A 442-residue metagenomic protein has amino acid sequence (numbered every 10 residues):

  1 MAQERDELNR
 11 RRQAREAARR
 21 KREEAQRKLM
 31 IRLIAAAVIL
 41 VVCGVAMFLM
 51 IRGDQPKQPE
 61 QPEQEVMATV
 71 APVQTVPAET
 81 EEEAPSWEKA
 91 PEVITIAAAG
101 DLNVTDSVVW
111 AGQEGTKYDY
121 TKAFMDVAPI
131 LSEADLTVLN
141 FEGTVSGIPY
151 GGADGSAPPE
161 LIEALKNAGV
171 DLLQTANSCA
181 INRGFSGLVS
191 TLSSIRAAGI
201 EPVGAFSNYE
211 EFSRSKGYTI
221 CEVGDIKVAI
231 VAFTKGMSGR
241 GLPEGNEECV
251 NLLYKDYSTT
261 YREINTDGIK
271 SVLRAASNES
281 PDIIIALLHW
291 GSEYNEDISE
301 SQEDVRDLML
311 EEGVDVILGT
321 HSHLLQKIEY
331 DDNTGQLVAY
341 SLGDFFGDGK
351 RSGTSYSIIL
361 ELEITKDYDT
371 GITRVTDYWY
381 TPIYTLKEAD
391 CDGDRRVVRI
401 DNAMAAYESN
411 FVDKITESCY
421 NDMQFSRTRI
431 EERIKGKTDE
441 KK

Functional and structural regions predicted by a protein language model:
Q3-A14, M30-P56, E63-K442: Acidic, metal/ion-coordinating pockets
A17-L29: Short, Lys/Arg-rich N-terminal segment immediately upstream of the first membrane anchor
R20-R22, P56-P59: Ser/Thr/Pro-rich low-complexity tandem-repeat tracts
